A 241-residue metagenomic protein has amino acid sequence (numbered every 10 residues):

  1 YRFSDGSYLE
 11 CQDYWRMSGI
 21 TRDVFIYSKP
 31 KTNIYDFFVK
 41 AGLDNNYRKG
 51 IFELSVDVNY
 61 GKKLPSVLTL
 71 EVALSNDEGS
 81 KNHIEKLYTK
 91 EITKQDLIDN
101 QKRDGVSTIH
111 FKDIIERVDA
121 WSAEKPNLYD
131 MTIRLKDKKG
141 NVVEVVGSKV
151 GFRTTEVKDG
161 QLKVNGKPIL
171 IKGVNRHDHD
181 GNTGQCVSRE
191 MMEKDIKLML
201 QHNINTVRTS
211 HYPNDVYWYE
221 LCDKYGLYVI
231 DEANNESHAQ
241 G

Functional and structural regions predicted by a protein language model:
Y1-L221, Y225-V229: Secreted/periplasmic carbohydrate-active enzymes, especially glycoside hydrolases
I171-K172, E236-G241: Active-site-adjacent "subsite" loops/lids of carbohydrate-active enzymes
P213-D215, N235-H238: Solvent-exposed loop/turn segments at secondary-structure junctions within structured extracellular/periplasmic domains
